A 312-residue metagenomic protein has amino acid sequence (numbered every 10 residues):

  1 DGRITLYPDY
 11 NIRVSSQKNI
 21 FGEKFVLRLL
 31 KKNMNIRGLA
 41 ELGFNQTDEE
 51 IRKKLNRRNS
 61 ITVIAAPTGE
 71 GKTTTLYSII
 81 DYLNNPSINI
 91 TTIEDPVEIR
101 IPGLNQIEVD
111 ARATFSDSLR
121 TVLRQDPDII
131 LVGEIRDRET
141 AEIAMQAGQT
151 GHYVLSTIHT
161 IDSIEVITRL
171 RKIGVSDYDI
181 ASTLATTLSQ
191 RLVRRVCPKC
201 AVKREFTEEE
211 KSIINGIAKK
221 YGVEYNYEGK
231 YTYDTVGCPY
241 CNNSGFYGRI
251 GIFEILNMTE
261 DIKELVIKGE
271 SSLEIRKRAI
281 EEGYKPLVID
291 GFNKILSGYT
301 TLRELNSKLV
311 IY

Functional and structural regions predicted by a protein language model:
D1-Y312: Short, flexible helix-loop junctions that flank or precede catalytic/ligand sites
